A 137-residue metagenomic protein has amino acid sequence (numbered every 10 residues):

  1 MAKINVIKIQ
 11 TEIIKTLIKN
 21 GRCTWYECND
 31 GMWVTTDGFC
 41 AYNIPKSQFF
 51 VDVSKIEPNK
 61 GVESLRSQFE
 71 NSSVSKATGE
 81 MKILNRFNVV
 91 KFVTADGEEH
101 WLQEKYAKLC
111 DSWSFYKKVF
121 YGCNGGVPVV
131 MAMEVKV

Functional and structural regions predicted by a protein language model:
M1-V137: Extended macromolecule-engaging scaffold surfaces, prototypically the DNA polymerase sliding clamp/PCNA/9-1-1 ring
